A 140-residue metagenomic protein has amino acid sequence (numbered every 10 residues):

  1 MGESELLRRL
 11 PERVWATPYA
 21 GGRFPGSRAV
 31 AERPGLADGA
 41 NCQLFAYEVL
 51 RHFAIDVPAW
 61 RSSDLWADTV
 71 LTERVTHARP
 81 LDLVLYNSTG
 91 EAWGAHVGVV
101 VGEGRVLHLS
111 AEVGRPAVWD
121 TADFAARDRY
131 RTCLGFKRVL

Functional and structural regions predicted by a protein language model:
M1-V75, P80, W93-A95, K137-L140: N-terminal capping segments
G2-R8, T72-E73, W93-A95, V100-L140: Aromatic- and glycine-rich peptidoglycan recognition patches
D82-T89: Short beta-strand segments that buttress and anchor functional surface loops
